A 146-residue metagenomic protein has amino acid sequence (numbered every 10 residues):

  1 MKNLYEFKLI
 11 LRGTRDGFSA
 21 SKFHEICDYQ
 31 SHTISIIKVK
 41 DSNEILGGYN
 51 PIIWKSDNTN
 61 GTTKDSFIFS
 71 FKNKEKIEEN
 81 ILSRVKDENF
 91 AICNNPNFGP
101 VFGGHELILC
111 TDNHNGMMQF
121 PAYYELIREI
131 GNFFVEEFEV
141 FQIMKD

Functional and structural regions predicted by a protein language model:
M1-D146: Phosphate-recognition beta-domain surfaces
